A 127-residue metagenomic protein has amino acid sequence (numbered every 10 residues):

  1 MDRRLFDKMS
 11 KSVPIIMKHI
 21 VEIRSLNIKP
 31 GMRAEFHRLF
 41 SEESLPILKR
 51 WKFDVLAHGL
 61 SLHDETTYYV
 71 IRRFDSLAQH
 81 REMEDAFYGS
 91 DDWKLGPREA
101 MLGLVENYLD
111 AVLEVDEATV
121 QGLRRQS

Functional and structural regions predicted by a protein language model:
M1-I15: N-terminal amphipathic/basic-hydrophobic helices that include classical n-h-c signal peptides and signal-anchor
S10-V13, H19-K29: N-terminal beta-strand motif that seeds the catalytic metal site of vicinal oxygen chelate
V13-I16, R125-S127: Compositionally biased P/S/T/G-rich terminal and signal peptide-adjacent segments that lie outside catalytic cores
I15-I16, R38-L56, R73-A111: An amphipathic, aromatic/His-enriched active-site/gating alpha helix that lines ligand/cofactor pockets
I20-R24, F36, L48, T67-F74: Short, structured motif recognition centered on aromatic/hydrophobic residues
N27-H37: Short, surface-exposed ligand-recognition loops at beta-strand->loop->(often short) alpha-helix junctions that present
F53, L60-L62, G103-S127: Long, low-complexity, Ser/Thr/Gly/Pro-rich intrinsically disordered segments that act as flexible linkers and assembly
D64-T66, A78-Q79: A solvent-exposed, acidic/Ser-Thr-rich amphipathic alpha-helical stretch
